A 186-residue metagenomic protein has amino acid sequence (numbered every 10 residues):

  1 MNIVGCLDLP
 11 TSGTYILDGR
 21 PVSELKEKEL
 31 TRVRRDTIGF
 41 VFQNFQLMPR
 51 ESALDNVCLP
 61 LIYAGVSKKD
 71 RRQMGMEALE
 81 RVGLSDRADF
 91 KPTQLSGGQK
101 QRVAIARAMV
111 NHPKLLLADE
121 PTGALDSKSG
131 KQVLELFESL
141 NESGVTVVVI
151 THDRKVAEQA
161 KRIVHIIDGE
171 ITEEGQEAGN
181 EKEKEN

Functional and structural regions predicted by a protein language model:
M1-I167: ABC family nucleotide-binding domain
E170-N186: Conserved beta-strand-loop-alpha-helix hinge in the C-terminal portion of ABC ATPase nucleotide-binding domains
